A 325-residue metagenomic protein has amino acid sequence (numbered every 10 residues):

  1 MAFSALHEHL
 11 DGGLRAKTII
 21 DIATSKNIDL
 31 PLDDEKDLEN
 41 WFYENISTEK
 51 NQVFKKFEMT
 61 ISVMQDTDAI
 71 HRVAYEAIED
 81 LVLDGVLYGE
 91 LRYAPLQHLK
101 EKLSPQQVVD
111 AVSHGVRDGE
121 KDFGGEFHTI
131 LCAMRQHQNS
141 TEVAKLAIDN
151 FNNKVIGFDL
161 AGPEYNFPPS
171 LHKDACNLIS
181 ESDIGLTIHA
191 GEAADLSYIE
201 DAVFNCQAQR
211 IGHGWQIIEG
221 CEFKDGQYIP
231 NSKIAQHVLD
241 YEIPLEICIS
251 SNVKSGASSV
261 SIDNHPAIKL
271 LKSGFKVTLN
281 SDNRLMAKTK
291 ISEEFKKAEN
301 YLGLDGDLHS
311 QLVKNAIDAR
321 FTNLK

Functional and structural regions predicted by a protein language model:
M1-L186, G191-R210, Q216-K325: Metal-cofactor-binding active-site regions of metalloenzymes
